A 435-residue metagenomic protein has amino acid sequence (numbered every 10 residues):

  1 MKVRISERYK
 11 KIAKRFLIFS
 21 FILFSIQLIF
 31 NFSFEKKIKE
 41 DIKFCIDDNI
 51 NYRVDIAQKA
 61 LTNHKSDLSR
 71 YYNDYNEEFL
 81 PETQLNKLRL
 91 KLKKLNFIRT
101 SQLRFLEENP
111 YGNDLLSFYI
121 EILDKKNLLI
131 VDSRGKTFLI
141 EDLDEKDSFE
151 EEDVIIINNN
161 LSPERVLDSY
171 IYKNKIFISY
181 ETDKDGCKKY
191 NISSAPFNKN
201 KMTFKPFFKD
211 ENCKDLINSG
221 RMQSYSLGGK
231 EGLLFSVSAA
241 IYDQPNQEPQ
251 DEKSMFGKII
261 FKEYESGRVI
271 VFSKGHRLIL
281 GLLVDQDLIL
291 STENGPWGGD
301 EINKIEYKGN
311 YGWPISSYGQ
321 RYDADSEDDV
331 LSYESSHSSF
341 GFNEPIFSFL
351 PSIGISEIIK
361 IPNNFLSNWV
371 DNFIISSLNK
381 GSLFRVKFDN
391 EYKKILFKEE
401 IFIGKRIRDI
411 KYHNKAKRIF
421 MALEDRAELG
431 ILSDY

Functional and structural regions predicted by a protein language model:
I38-I98, I130, G232, A239-L396 (+3 more regions): Beta-propeller domain segments
I98-F138, I353-K360: Beta-strand-rich domains and repeat architectures in extracellular enzymes and scaffolds, especially beta-propellers
L103-D114, I155-L161, F208-K214, I270-G275 (+2 more regions): Surface loop/turn motifs at the tips and blade-to-blade linkers of beta-strand repeat domains
P110-Y119, L161-S169, D215-S224, R277-G281 (+2 more regions): Signature of short aromatic-glycine-proline-rich micro-motifs recurring in repeat-based ectodomains
N127-I156: Beta-propeller domains
K146-K173: Blade-loop segments of beta-propeller domains
G186-S226: Asp-box/WD-like beta-propeller blade repeats and closely related beta-sheet repeat scaffolds
K393-N414: Conserved blade-ending motifs and adjacent loop-strand segments that build the rim/top face of beta-propeller domains
